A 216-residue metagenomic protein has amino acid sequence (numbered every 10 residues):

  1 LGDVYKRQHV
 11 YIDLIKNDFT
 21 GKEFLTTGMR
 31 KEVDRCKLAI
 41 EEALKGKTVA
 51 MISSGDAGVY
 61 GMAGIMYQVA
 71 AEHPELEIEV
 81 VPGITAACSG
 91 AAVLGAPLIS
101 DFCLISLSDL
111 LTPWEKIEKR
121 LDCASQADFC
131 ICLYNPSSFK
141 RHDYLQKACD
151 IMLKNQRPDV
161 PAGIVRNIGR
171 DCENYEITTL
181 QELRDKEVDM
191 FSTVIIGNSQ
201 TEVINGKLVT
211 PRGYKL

Functional and structural regions predicted by a protein language model:
L1-Y5: Short, small-residue-biased leader/transition segments that mark boundaries at the very start of proteins
K6-Q8, T26, M51-S53, I78-G83 (+2 more regions): General beta-strand structural signal in soluble alpha/beta enzymes
R7-D13, N198-T201: Short, polar loop motifs at secondary-structure junctions
V10-E42, Q146-V165, Y214-K215: P-loop/Walker A phosphate-binding loop and immediately adjacent motor/lid segment at beta-alpha junctions
R30-R35, A86, L110-T112, G169-C172: A short acidic, often aromatic-flanked loop/helix-cap motif at beta-alpha or helix-coil junctions that lines enzyme
A39-K47, D122-A127: Glycine-rich phosphate/diphosphate-binding loops that line cofactor/substrate pockets in enzymes
T48-V49, Q126-L216: A contiguous loop/helix-start segment that scaffolds small-molecule binding in enzyme catalytic cores
V59-A127: Class I SAM-dependent methyltransferase SAM-binding "motif I" and its flanking Rossmann-like core
